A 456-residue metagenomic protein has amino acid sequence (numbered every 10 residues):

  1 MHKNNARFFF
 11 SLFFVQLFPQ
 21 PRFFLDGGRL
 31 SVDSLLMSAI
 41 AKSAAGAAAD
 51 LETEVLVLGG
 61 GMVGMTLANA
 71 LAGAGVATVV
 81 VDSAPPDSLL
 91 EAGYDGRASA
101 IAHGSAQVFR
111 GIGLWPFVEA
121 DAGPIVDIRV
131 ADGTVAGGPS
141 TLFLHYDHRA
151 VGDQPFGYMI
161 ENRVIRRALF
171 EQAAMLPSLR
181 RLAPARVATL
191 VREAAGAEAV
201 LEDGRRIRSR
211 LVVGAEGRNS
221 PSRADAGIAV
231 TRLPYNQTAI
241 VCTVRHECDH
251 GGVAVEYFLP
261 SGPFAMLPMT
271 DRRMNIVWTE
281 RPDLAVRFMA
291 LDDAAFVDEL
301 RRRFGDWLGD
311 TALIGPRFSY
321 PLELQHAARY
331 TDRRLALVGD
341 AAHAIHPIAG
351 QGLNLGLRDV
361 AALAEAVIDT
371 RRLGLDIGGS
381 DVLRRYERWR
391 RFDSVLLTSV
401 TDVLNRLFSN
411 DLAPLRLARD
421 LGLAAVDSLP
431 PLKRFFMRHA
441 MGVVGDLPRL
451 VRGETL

Functional and structural regions predicted by a protein language model:
A41, E365-L456: C-terminal helical "tail/cap" subdomain of flavin- and related membrane-associated enzymes
A49-L51, D121-D225, L233-T238, D293: Conserved N-terminal helical subregion
T53-V80: N-terminal Rossmann-like FAD-binding beta1-loop-alpha1 element of flavoenzymes
A72-R97: Glycine-rich FAD pyrophosphate-binding loop
G93-V135: N-terminal FAD cofactor-binding segment of flavoenzymes
R149-V151, L259-P321: Conserved FAD/dinucleotide-binding core of flavoprotein oxidoreductases
N219-A254, R272-M274, R281-L284, L300-R301: Central beta-strand plus flanking loop segment that forms part of the substrate or channel wall within the catalytic
P321-L337, V395-L396, L412: FAD-binding beta-loop-beta segment adjacent to the flavin cofactor pocket
